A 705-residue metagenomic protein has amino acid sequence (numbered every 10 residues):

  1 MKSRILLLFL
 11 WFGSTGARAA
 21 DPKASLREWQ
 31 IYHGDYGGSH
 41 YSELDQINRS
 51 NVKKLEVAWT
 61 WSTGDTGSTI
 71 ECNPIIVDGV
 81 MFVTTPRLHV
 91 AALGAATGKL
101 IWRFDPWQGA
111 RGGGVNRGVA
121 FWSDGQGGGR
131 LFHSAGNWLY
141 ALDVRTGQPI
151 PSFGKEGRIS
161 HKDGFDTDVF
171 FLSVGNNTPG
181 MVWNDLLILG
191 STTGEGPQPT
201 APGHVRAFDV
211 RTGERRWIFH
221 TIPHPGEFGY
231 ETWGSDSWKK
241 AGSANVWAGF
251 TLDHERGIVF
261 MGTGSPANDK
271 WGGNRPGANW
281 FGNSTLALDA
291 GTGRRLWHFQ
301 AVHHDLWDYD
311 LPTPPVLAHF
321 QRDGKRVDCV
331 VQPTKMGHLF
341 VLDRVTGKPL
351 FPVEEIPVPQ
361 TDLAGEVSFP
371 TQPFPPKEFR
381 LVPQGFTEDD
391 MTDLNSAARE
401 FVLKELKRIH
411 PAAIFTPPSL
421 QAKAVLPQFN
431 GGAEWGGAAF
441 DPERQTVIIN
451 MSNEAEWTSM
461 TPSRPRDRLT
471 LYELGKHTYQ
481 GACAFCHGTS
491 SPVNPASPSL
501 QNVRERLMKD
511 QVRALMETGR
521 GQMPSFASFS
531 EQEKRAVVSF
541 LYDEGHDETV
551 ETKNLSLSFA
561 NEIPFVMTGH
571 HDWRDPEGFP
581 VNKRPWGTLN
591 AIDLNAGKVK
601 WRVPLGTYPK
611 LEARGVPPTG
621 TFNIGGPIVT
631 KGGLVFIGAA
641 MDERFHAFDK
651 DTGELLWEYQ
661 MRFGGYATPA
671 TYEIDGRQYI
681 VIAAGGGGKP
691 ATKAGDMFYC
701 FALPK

Functional and structural regions predicted by a protein language model:
K2-L8, T15: Sec-dependent signal peptide recognition, specifically the positively charged N-region followed immediately by
A19-Q46, A364, F369-R399, L403 (+1 more regions): N-terminal pre-domain segments of enzymes
A20-T66, N73-I76, K99, G347 (+1 more regions): Mature N-terminal segment immediately following signal peptide/propeptide cleavage in secreted/periplasmic
W29-H33, S68-R87, G113-L139, L172-P197 (+11 more regions): Repeat-blade elements of multi-bladed beta-propeller folds
S50-G64, V90-A110, G125-G127, L139-F171 (+13 more regions): Extracytoplasmic/lumenal domain signature
G175, R466-E551, G638, A683-A684: Extracytoplasmic electron-transfer domains, predominantly the class I c-type cytochrome c fold
G190, P197-Q198, W217, F260-G262 (+9 more regions): Short helix/loop capping segments that flank catalytic or ligand/cofactor-binding pockets
D390-E405, A413-P418, V425-L426, G436-L474 (+2 more regions): Periplasmic c-type cytochrome electron-transfer domains
